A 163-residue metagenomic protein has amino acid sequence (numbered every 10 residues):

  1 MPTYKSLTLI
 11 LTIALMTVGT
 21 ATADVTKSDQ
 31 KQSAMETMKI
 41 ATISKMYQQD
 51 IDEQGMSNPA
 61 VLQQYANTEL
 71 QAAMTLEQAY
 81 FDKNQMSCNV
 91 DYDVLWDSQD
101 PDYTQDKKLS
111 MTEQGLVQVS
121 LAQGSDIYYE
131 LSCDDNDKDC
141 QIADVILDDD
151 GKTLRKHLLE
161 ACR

Functional and structural regions predicted by a protein language model:
M1-T8: Bacterial N-terminal signal peptides that target proteins for export
T8-T17: Bacterial N-terminal signal peptides
G19-A23: Sec/Tat signal peptide C-region and signal peptidase I cleavage site
D24-K27, M74-S125: Surface-exposed, charged secondary-structure patches
K31-S57: Short, aromatic-enriched amphipathic alpha-helices that serve as compact interaction elements
G55-K83: Short, well-ordered alpha-helical segments enriched in acidic and aromatic residues
T112-Q114, S125-D126, D144-R163: Low-complexity, intrinsically disordered terminal/linker segments enriched in charged and Gly/Pro repeats
I127-D135: Hydrophobic/aromatic beta-strand elements that line small-molecule binding cavities or substrate pockets in beta-rich
